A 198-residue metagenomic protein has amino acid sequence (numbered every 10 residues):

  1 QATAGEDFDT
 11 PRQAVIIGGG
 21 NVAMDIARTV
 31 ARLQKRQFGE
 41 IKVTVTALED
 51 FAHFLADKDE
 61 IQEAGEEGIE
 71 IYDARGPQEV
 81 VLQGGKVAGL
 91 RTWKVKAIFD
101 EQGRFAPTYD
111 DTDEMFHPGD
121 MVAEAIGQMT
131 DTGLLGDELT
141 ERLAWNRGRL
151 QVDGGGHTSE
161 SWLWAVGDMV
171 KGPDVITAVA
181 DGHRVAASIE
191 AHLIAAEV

Functional and structural regions predicted by a protein language model:
Q1-P11, V80, D100-P173: FAD-site-proximal beta/loop scaffold in flavoenzymes
A2-Q37: Rossmann-like NAD(P)H-binding beta-loop-alpha module
G19, T46-D50, D168: Cofactor-binding loop segments of dinucleotide-utilizing enzymes, especially the Rossmann-like FAD- and NAD(P)+-binding
A27-E79, E197-V198: Rossmann-like dinucleotide-binding cores of NAD(P)H-dependent redox enzymes
Q34, V166-A196: A conserved FAD-binding loop/helix module that cradles the flavin
A74-K86, K94-I98: A conserved short coil-to-beta-strand element within the FAD-binding core of flavoproteins
